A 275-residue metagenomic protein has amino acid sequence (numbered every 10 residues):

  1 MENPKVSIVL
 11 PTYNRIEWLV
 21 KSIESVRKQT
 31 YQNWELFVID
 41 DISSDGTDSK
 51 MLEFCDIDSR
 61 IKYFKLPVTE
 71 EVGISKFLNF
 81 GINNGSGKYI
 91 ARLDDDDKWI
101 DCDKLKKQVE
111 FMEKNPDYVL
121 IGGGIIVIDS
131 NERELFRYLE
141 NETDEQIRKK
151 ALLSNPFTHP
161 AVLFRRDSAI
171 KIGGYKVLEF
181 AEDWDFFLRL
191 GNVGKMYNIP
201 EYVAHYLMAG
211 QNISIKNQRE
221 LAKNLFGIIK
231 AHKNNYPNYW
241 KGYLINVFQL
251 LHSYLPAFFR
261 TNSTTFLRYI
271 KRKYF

Functional and structural regions predicted by a protein language model:
M1-R27: N-proximal low-complexity "stem/linker" segments adjacent to membrane-targeting elements
N3-V6, R27-V38, G46, D58-K62: Short loop->beta transition adjacent to catalytic acidic/histidine clusters or analogous donor-positioning motifs
Q32, D40-K50, V68, D94: A conserved acidic beta->alpha catalytic loop
P67-G85, D95, K107: Glycine-rich, basic loop-to-helix element that forms the pyrophosphate-binding segment of sugar-nucleotide handling
N83, G123, R137-E220, N224-L225: Conserved nucleotide-sugar donor-binding catalytic segment
I90: Short aromatic/hydrophobic "clamp" motif used to bind/position activated sugar donors
D94-K98, G124: The conserved acidic donor/metal-binding loop of glycosyltransferases
D103-L135: Conserved donor NDP-sugar-binding/catalytic core segment of glycosyltransferases
